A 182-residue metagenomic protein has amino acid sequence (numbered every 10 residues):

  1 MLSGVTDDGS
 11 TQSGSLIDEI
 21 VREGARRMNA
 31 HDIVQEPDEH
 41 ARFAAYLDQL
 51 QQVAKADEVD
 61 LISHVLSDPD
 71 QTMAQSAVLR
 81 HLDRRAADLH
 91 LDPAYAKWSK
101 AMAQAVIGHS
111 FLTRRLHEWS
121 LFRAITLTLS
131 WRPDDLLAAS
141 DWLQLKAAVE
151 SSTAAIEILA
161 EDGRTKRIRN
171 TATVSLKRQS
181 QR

Functional and structural regions predicted by a protein language model:
L2-R182: Alpha-helical scaffold segments
